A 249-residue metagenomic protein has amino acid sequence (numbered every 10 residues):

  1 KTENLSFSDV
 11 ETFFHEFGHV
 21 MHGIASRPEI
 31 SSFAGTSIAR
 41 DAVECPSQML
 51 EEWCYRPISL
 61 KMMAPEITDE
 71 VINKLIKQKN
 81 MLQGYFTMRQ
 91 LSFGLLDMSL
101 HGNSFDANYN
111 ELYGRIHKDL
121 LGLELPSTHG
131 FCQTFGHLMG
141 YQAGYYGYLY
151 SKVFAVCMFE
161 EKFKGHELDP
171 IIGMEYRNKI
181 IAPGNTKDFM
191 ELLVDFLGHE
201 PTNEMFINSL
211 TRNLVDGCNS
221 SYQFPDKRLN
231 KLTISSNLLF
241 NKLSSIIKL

Functional and structural regions predicted by a protein language model:
K1-R228: Cation-handling catalytic/transport regions enriched in His/Asp/Glu
N241-K242: Compositionally biased, low-complexity intrinsically disordered regions
I247-L249: A positional/structural detector of protein chain ends, strongest at the extreme C-terminus and weakly at the extreme
